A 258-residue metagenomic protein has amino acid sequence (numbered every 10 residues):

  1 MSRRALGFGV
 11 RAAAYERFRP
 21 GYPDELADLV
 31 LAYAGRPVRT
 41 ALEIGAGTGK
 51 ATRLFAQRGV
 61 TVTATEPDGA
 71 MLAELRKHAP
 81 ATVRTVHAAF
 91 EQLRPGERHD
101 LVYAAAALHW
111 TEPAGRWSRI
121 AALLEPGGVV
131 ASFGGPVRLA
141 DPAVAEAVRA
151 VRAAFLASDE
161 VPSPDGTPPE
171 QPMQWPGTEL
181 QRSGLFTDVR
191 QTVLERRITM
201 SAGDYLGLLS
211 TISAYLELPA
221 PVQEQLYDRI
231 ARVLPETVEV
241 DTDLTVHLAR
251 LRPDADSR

Functional and structural regions predicted by a protein language model:
M1-R36, M71: Conserved class I S-adenosyl-L-methionine
L42, T48-L93: Class I SAM-dependent methyltransferase SAM/SAH-binding core
R94-V102: A short acidic, Gly/Pro-enriched loop at the edge of an enzyme's catalytic core that lines a small-molecule cofactor
A104, P113: A short beta-strand submotif of the Rossmann-like class I SAM-dependent methyltransferase core that lines
H109-W110: A short His-aromatic
G115, A121, E125-E195: Conserved catalytic/acceptor-binding region of the Class I
E170-R258: Conserved Class I S-adenosyl-L-methionine
